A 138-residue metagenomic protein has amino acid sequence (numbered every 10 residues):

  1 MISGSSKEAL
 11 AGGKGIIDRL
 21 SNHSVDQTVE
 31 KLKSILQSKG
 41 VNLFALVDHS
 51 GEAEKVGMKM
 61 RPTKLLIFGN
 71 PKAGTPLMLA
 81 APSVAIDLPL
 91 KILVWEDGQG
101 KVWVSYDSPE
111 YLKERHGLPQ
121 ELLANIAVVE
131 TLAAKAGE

Functional and structural regions predicted by a protein language model:
M1-K14, L122, A134-E138: Basic/polar N-terminal segments that are highly enriched at the extreme N-terminus, encompassing both cleavable
S5-V41: Terminal, regulation- and interaction-focused segments at domain boundaries
G15, K64, V102: Small-molecule pocket liners
S21, V47, N70-K72, G98 (+1 more regions): A mature extracytoplasmic/lumenal domain signature
K33, Q37-L90, V94: Compact, glycine-rich, soluble single-domain proteins
K91-P119: Beta-strand/loop substructures that line and gate deep hydrophobic ligand-binding cavities in soluble
P109-E138: C-terminal partner/receptor-binding element of secreted or periplasmic proteins
